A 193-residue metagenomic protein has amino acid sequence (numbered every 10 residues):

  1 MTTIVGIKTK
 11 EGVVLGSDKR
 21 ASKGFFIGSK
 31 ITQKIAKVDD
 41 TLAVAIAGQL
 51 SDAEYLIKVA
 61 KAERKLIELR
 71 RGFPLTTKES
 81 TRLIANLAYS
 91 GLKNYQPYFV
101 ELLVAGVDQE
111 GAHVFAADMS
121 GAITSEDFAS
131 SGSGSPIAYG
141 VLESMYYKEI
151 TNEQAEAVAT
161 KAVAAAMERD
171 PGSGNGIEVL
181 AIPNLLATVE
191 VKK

Functional and structural regions predicted by a protein language model:
M1-P97, T124, S131, S135-A157 (+3 more regions): Conserved short S/T/G-enriched processing/targeting/catalytic segments and their helical context
V13, L42, L102, V114-F115 (+1 more regions): A broad, low-specificity signal marking well-ordered, structured residues that form hydrophobic/aromatic
A36, A45-A47, L103-A105, D118 (+1 more regions): Residues in well-ordered beta-strands of folded domains
Q96-G111, E168-A181: Conserved phosphate-donor
V104-S120, K193: Acidic-glycine-rich active-site phosphate/pyrophosphate-binding loop
A112-A116, V179, L186: Hydrophobic beta-strand positions in blades of beta-propellers and related beta-sheet-rich domains
V163-M167: C-terminal catalytic subdomain
